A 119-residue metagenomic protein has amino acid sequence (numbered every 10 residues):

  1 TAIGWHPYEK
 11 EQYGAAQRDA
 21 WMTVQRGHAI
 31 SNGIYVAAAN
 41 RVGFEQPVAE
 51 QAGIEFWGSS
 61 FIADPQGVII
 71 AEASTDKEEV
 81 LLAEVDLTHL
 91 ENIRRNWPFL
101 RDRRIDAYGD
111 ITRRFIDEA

Functional and structural regions predicted by a protein language model:
T1-V80: CN hydrolase (nitrilase-like) catalytic-core segments centered on the catalytic cysteine and neighboring Lys/Glu
R18-M22, D86, T112: A structural signal for well-ordered alpha-helical scaffolds and beta->alpha junctions
G43, V85, Y108-I111: Residue-level signal for alpha-helical context at structural boundaries
K77-R94: A short, polar/charged loop-to-alpha-helix boundary motif
L90-A119: Cysteine/selenocysteine-centered motifs that mediate thiol-based redox chemistry or coordinate metal-sulfur cofactors
